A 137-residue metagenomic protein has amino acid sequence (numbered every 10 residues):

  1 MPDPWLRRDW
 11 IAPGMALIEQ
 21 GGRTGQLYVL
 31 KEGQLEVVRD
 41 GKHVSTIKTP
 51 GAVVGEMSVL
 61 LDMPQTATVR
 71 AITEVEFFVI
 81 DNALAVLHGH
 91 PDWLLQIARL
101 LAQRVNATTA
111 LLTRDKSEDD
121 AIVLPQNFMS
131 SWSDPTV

Functional and structural regions predicted by a protein language model:
M1-V38: Regulatory nucleotide-sensing modules
I11-P13, V53-L60, R114-D115: Short, mixed-charge, low-aromatic patches
E36, V44, V86: Flexible, glycine-rich phosphate/dinucleotide-binding loops and adjacent beta-alpha linkers at cofactor/substrate
I47-A102, N106: Cyclic-nucleotide recognition modules
A102-V137: Polybasic "coupling" helices that flank or enter modular domains
